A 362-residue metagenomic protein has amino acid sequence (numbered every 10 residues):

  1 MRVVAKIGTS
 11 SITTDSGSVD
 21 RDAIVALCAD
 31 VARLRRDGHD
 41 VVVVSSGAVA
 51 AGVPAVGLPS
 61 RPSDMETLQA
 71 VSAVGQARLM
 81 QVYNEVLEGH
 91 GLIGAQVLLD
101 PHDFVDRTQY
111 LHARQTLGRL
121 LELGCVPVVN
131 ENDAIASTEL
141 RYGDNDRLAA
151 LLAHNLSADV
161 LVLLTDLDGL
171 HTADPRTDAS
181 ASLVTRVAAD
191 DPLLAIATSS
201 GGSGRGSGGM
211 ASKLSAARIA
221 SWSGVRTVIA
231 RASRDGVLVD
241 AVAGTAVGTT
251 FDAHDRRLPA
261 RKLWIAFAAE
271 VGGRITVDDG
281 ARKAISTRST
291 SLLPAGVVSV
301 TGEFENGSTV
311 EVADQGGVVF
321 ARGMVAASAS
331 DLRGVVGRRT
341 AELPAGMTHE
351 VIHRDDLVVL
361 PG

Functional and structural regions predicted by a protein language model:
M1-R61, M65-I93, V97-G362: C-terminal catalytic "cap/lid" subdomain
